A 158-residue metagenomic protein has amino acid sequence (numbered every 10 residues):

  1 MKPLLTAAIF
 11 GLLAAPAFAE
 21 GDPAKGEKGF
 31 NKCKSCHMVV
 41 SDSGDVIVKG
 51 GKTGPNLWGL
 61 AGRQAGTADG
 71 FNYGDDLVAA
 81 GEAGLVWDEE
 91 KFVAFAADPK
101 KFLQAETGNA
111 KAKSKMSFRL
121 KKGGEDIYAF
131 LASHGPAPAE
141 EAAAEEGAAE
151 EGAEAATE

Functional and structural regions predicted by a protein language model:
M1-L4: Positively charged n-region of N-terminal signal peptides that target proteins for export
T6-A7, A17: Cleavable N-terminal signal peptides
L13-A19: Sec/Tat signal peptide C-region and signal peptidase I cleavage site
E20-V46, G50-L57: Sequence/structural segment immediately N-terminal to covalent heme-attachment motifs in c-type and related
N31-S41, G62, A97-K101, K121 (+1 more regions): Sec-exported extracytoplasmic/periplasmic mature domains
G44-V48, D69-D88, A96-G124: Axial heme c-ligation environment in periplasmic c-type cytochrome domains
W58, E89-A97, Y128: An amphipathic alpha-helix signature
A139-E158: Low-complexity, Pro/Thr/Ser/Glu-rich flexible segments characteristic of extracytoplasmic/periplasmic regions
